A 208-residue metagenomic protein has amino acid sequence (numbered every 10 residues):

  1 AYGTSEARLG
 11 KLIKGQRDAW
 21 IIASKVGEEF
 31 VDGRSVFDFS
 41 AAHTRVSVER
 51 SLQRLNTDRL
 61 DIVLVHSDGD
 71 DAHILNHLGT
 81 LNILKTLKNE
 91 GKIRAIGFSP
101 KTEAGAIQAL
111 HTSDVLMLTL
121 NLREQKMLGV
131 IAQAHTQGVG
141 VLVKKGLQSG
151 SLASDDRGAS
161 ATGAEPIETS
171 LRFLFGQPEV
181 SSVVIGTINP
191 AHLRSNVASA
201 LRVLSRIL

Functional and structural regions predicted by a protein language model:
A1-W20: N-terminal binding-site loop/beta-alpha segment at the start of enzyme catalytic domains that lines or forms
Y2, L12, S67-L208: Beta/alpha (TIM)-barrel catalytic core signal, keyed to glycine-rich beta->alpha loops juxtaposed to Asp/Glu that bind
A7-G10, S47-R50, Q125-G129: Alpha-helical scaffolding within the catalytic cores of extracellular/periplasmic polymer-degrading hydrolases
A19-V31, V65-H66: A short, structured active-site edge motif that brings together acidic residues
D32-S35, S154-D156: Short acidic, glycine/proline-rich loop/turn micro-motifs
G33-R45: Active-site pocket-shaping loop/turn-to-helix segments
H43-H66, T86-E90: CE4/NodB-like, metal-dependent polysaccharide N-deacetylase domain that modifies extracellular/periplasmic N-acetylated
